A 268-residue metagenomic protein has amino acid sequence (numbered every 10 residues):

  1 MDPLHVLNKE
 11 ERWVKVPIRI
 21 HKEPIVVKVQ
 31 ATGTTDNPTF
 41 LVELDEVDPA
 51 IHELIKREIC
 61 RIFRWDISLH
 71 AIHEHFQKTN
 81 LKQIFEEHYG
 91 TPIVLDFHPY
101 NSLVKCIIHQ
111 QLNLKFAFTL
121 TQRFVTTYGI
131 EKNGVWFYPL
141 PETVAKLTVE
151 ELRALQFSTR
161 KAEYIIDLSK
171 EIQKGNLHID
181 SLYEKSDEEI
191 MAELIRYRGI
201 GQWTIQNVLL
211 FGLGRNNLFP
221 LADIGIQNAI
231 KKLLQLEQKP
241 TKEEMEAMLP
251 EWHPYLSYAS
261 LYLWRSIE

Functional and structural regions predicted by a protein language model:
M1-E268: HhH-family (HhH-GPD) DNA N-glycosylase catalytic core used in base-excision repair
